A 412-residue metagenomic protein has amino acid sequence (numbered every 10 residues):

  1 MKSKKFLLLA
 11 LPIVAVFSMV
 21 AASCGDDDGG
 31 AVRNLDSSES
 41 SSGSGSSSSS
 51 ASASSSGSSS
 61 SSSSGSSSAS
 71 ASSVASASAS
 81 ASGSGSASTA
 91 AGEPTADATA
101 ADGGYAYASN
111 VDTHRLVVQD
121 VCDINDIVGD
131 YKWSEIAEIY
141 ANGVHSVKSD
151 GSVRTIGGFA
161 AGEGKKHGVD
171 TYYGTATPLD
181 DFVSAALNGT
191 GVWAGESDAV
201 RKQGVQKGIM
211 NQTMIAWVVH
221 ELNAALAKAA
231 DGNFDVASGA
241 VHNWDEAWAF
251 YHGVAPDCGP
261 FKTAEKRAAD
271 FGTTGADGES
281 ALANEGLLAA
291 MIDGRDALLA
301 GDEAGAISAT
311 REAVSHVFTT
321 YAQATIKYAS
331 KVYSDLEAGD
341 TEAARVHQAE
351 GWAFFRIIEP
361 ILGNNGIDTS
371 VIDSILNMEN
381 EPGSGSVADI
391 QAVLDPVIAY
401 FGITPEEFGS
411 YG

Functional and structural regions predicted by a protein language model:
M1-L11: Bacterial N-terminal signal peptides that target proteins for export
L9-A10, A81, A247: Intrinsically disordered, low-complexity segments enriched in polar/charged small residues
F17-S23: C-terminal motif of bacterial Sec signal peptides marking the signal peptidase cleavage site
D27-A90: Ser/Thr-rich, Pro/Gly/Ala-heavy low-complexity intrinsically disordered linkers and tails of secreted extracellular
A90-G412: Mature extracytoplasmic or organellar-lumen-exposed domains after removal of signal/transit peptides
